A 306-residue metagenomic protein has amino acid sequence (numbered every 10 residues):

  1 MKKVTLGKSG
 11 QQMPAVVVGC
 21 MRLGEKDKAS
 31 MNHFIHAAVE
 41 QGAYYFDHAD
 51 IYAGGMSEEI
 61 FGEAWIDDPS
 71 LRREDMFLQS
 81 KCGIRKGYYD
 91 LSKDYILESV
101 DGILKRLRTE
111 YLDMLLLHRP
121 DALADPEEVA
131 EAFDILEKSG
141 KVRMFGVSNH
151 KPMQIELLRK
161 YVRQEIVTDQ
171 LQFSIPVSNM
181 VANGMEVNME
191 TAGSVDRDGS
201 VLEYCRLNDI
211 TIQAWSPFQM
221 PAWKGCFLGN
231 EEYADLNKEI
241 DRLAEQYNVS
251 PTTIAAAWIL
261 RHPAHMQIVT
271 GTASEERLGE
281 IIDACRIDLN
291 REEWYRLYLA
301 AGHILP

Functional and structural regions predicted by a protein language model:
M1-M76, K138: N-terminal binding-site loop/beta-alpha segment at the start of enzyme catalytic domains that lines or forms
L23-A29, A49-E59, R85-D90, D121-D125 (+2 more regions): Acidic-and-aromatic substrate-binding clefts and catalytic sites of carbohydrate-active enzymes
K26-A38, L91-L107, M153-L157: Short, acidic/polar
A43, T109-L112, V142, I166: A structural motif
Y45-Y52, L116-L117, R143-G146: Short catalytic-loop micro-motif centered on adjacent basic/acidic residues
L71-D94, H118-R119: Structural motif corresponding to the early beta-alpha repeats
L104-D125: Active-site groove signature of glycoside hydrolases
P120, A124-P306: Beta/alpha (TIM)-barrel catalytic core signal, keyed to glycine-rich beta->alpha loops juxtaposed to Asp/Glu that bind
